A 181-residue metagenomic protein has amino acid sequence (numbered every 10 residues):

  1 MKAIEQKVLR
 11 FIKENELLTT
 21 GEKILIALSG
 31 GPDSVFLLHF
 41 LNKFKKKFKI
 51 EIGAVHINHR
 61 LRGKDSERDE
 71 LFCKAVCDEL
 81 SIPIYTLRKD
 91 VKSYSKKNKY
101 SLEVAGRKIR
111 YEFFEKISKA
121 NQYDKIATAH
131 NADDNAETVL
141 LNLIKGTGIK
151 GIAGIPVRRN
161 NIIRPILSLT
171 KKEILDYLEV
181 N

Functional and structural regions predicted by a protein language model:
M1-L28, P32-N181: Core alpha/beta nucleotide-donor-binding catalytic domains of modification enzymes
